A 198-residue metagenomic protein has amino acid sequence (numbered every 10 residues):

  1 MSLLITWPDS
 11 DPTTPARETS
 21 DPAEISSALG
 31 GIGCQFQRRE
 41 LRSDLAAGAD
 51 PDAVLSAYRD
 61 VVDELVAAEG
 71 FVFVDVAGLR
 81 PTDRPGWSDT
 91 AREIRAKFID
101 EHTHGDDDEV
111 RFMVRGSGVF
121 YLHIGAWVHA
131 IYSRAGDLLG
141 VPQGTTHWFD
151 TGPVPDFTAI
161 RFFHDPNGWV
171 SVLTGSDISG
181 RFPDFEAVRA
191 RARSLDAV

Functional and structural regions predicted by a protein language model:
M1-F71: N-terminal leader/capping segments at the start of a protein or of a new domain
D11-T13, G118-V119, W127, T146-H147 (+1 more regions): Short Gly/Pro-enriched loop/turn and capping motifs at secondary-structure junctions
R38, V62-D108: A short glycine-rich, His/Asp/Glu-containing loop-to-beta-strand
T103-I124: Short, conserved beta-strand element in jelly-roll/cupin
L122-Y132, T151-G152, S171-L173: A short secondary-structure junction signal
S133-P153: Conserved metal-binding segment of the jelly-roll/cupin
G152-V198: Double-stranded beta-helix
